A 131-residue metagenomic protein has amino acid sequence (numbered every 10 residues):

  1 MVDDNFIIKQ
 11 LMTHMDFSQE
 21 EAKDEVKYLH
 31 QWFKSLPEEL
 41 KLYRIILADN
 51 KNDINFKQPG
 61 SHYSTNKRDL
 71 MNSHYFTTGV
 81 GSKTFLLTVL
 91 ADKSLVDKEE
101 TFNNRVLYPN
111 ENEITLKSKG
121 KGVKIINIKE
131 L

Functional and structural regions predicted by a protein language model:
M1-L42, D49-S61, T65-L131: Conserved NAD+-utilizing ADP-ribose enzyme module
